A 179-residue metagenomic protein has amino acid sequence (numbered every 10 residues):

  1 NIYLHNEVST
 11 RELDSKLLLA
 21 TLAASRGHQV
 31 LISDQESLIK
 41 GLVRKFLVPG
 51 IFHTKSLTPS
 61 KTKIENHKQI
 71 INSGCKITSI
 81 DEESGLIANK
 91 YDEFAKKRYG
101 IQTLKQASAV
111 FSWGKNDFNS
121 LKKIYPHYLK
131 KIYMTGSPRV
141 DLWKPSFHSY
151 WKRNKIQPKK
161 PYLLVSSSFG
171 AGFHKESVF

Functional and structural regions predicted by a protein language model:
I2-K155, V165-H174: Active-site and donor-binding regions of nucleotide-sugar-utilizing enzymes
E176-F179: A solvent-exposed, charged loop/short amphipathic helix patch at secondary-structure junctions
